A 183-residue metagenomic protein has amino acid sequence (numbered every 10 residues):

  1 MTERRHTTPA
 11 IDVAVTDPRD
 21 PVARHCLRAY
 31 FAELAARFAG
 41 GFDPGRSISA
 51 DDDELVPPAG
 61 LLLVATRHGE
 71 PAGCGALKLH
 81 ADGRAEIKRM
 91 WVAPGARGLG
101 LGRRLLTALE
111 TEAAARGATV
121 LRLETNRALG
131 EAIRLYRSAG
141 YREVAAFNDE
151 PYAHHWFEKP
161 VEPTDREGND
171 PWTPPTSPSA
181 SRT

Functional and structural regions predicted by a protein language model:
T2-T8: Short, conserved catalytic or adaptor-binding loops enriched in Gly and charged residues
P9-R84, K88, A93-P94, L106-T107 (+4 more regions): Acetyl-CoA-dependent GNAT
P18-R19, C26, T119-R122, N126-G140 (+1 more regions): C-terminal "cap" of GNAT-fold acetyltransferases
G69, G100, G117: Conserved G/P- and acidic residue-centered "switch" motifs that form tight phosphate/ATP-binding loops in soluble
A93-G95, L99, R127: Active-site acidic-Proline motif in GNAT/NAT acetyltransferases
L99, R103, T107: Residues forming the Rossmann-fold NAD(P)(H) cofactor-binding site
L106, E112-T125: Conserved GNAT acetyl-CoA-binding A-motif
